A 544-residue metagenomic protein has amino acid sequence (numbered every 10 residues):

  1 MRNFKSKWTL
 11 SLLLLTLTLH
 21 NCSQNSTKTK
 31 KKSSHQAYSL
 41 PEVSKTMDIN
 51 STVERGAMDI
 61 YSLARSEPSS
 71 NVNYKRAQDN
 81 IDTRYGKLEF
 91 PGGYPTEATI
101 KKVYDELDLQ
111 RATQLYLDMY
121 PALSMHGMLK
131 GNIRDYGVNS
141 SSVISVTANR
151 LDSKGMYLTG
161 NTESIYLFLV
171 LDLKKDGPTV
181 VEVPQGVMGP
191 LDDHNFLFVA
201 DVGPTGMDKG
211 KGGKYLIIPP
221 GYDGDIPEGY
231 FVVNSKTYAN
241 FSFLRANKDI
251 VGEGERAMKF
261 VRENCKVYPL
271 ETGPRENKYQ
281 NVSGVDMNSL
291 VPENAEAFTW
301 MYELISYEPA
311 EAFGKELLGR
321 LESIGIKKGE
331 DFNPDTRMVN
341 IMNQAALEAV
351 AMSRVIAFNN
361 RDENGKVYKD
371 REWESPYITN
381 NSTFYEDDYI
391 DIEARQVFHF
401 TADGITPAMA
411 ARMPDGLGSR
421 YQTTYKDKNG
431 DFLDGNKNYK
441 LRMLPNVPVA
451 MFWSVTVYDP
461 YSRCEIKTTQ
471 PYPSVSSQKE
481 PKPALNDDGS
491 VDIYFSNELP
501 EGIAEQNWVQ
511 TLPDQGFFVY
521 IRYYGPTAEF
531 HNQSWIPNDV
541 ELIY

Functional and structural regions predicted by a protein language model:
M1-T9: Bacterial N-terminal signal peptides that target proteins for export
L12-T16: Alpha-helical transmembrane segments
T18-N21: C-terminal motif of bacterial Sec signal peptides marking the signal peptidase cleavage site
S23-K31: Bacterial lipoprotein signal-peptidase II cleavage site
H35-Y544: A compositional/structural signature for long, glycine/proline-rich flexible linkers and loops on extracytoplasmic
